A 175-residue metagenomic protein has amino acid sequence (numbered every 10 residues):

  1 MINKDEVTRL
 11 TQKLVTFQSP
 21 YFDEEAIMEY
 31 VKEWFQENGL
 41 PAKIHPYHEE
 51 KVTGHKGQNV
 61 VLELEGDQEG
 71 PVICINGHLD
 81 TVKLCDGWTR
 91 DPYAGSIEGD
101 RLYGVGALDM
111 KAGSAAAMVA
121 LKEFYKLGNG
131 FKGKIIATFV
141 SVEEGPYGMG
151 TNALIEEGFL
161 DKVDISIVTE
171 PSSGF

Functional and structural regions predicted by a protein language model:
M1-L102, K126, G130-F131: Acidic/His- and Gly-rich active-site-bordering loop/insert found across diverse amide/peptide-bond hydrolases
M110-F175: Acidic/histidine-rich catalytic neighborhood of metal-dependent amide-processing enzymes
